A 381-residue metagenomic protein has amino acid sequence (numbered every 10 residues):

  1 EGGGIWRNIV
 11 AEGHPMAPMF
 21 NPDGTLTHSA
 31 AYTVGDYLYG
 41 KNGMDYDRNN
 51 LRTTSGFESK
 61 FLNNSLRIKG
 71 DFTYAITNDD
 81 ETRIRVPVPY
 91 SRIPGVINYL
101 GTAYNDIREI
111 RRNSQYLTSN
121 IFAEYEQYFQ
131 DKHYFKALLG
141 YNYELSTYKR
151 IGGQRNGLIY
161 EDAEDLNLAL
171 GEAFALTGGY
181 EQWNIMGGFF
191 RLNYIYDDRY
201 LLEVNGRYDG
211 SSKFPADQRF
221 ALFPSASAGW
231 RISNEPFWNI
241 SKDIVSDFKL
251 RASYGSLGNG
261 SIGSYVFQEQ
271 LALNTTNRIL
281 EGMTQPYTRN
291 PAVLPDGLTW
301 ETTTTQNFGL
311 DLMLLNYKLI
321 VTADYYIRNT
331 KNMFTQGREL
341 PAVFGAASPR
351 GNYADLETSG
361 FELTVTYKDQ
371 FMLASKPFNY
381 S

Functional and structural regions predicted by a protein language model:
E1-E12, P18-R85, V96-S381: Extracellular/periplasmic, surface-exposed regions of secreted and cell-surface proteins
P89-Y90: Extracytoplasmic assembly/pore-lining segments of large envelope/extracellular complexes
